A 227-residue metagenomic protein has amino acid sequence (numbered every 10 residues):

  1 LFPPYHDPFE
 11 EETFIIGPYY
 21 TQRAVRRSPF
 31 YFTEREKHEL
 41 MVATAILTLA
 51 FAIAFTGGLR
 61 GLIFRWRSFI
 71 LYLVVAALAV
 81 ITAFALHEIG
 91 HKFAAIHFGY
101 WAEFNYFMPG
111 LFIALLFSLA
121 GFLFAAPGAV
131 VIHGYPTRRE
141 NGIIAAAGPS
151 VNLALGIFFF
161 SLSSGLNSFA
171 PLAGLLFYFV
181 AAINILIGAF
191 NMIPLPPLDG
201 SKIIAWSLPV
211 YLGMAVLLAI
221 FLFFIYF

Functional and structural regions predicted by a protein language model:
L1-F227: Hydrophobic transmembrane alpha-helices and their immediate loop junctions in multi-pass integral membrane proteins
